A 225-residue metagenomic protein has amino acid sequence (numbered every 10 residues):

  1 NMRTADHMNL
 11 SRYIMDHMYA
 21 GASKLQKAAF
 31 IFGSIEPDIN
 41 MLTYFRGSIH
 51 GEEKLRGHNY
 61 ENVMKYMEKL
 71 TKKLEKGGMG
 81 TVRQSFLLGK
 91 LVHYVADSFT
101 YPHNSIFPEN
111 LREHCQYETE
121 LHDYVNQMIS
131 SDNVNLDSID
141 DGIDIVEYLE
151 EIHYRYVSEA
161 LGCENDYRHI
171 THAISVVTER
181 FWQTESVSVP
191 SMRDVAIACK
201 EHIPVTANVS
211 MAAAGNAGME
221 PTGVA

Functional and structural regions predicted by a protein language model:
N1-K90, V95-A225: N-terminal leader/auxiliary helical segments
